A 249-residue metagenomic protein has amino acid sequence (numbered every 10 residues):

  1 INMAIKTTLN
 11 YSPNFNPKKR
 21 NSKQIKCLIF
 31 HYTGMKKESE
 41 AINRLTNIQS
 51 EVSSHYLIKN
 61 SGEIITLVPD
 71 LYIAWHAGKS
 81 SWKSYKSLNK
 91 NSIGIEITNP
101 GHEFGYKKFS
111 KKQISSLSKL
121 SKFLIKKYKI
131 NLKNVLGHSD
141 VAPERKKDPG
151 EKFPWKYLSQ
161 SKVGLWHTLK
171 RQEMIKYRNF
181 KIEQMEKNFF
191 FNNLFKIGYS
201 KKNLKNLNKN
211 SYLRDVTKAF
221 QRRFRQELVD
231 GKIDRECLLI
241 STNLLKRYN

Functional and structural regions predicted by a protein language model:
A4-K133: Active-site-adjacent loop/helix surface patches within enzyme catalytic domains that shape the substrate-binding cleft
G101, Y106-N203, D215, A219-R225: Basic/polar, cationic surfaces and motifs that engage anionic cell-wall and phosphate/carboxylate ligands
C237: Acidic, glycine-rich loop-and-beta core segments that form the ion-binding/anion-interacting portion of active sites
I240-N249: Low-complexity, Ser/Pro/Thr/Glu/Lys-rich regulatory segments of predominantly eukaryotic nuclear proteins, containing
